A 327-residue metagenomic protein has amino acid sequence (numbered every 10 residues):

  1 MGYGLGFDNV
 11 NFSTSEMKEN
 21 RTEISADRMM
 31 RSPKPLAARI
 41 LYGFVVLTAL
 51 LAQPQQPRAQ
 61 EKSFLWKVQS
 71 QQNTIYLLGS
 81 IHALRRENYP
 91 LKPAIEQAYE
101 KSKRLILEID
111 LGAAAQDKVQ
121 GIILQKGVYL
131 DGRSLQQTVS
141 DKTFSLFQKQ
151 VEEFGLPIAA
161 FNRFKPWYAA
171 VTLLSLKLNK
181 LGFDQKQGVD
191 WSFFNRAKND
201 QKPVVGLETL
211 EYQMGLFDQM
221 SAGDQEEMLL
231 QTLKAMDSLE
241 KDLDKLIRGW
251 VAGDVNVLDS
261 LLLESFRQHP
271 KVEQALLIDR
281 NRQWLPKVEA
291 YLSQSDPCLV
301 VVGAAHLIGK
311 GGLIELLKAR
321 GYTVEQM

Functional and structural regions predicted by a protein language model:
Y3-F7: Low-complexity, intrinsically disordered Ser/Thr/Pro- and acidic-rich segments
D8-V10, E16-E19, E23-D27: Acidic, Ala/Val/Gly-enriched low-complexity intrinsically disordered segments
N20-E23, M29-Y42: Bacterial N-terminal signal peptides that target proteins for export
I40-A52: Bacterial N-terminal signal peptides
A52-A59: Boundary at the C-terminal end of the N-terminal hydrophobic targeting segment
E61-S63: Short beta-strand-initiation
L65, Q69-L276: Structured, acidic catalytic/metal-binding patches in enzyme active sites
K271-M327: A cross-kingdom marker for long, charged
